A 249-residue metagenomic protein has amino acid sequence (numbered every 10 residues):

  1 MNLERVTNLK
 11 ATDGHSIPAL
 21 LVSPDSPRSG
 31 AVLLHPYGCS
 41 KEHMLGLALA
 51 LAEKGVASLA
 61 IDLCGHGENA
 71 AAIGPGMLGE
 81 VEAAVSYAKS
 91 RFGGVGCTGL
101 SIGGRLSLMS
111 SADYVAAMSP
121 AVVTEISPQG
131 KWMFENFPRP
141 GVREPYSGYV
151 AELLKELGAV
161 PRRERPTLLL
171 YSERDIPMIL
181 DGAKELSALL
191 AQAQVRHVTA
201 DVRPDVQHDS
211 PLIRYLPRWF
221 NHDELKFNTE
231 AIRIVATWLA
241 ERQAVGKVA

Functional and structural regions predicted by a protein language model:
M1-D25: N-terminal cap/lid segment of alpha/beta-hydrolase-fold proteins
Y37-L49, L63, D181-G182: The serine-hydrolase catalytic nucleophile loop
H43, A71-S90: Alpha/beta-hydrolase active-site loop
A48-E68: Conserved alpha/beta-hydrolase
M109-Y149, R165: Hydrolase active-site cap/lid region
R163-E164, L169-Y171: Short beta-strand/loop motif that positions the catalytic acidic residue of the alpha/beta-hydrolase fold
I179-Q192: Short alpha-helix in the alpha/beta-hydrolase fold that links the catalytic acid
A193-A249: C-terminal catalytic histidine-bearing segment of alpha/beta-hydrolase fold enzymes
